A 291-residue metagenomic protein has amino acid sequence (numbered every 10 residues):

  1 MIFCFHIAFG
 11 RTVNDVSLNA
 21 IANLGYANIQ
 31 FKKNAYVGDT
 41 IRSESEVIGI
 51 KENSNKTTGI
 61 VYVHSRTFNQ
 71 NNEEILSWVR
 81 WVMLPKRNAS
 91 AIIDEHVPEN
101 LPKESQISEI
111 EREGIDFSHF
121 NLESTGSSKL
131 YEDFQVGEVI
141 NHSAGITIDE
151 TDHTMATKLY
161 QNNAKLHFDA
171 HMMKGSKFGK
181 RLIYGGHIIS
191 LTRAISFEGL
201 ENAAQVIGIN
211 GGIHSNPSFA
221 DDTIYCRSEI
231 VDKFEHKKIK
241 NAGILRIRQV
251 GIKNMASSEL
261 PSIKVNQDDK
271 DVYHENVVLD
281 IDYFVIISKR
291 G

Functional and structural regions predicted by a protein language model:
F3-G49, K177-G179, I183, I189-K233: Hydrophobic beta-strand-centered segment that forms part of the acyl-chain substrate-binding groove
A8, I29, S65, R80 (+5 more regions): Generic structural hydrophobic/aromatic packing signal, biased to beta-strands
G10, E74, V136-V139, K158 (+1 more regions): Generic detector of well-ordered secondary structure
V13, S77, Q161, F197 (+1 more regions): Residue-level marker of positions within ordered structural domains that often coincide with functionally constrained
Y36, N53-N55, K129-Q135, P217 (+1 more regions): Short, solvent-exposed beta-strand/turn "edge" segments of beta-rich domains on protein surfaces
E46-I107, C226-G291: Charged, cofactor-coupling segments
P85-G175, A242, K270-H274, D282-G291: Non-catalytic linker/capping segments at the edges of enzyme domains
